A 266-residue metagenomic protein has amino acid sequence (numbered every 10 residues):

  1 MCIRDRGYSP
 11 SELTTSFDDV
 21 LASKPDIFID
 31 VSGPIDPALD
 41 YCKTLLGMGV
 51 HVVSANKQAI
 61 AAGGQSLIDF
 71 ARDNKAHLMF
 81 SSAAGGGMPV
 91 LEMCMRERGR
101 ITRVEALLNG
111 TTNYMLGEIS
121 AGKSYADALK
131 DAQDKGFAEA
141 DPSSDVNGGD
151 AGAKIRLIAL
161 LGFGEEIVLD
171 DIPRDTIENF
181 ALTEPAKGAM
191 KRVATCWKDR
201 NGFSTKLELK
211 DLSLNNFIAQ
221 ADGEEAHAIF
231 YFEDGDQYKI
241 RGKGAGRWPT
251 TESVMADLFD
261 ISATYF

Functional and structural regions predicted by a protein language model:
M1-I3: Short, small-residue-biased leader/transition segments that mark boundaries at the very start of proteins
L13-A55, A59: Rossmann-fold NAD(P) dinucleotide-binding segment
T14, I27-D30, V53-A55, L78-S82 (+2 more regions): General beta-strand structural signal in soluble alpha/beta enzymes
T15, S23, A62, G85 (+8 more regions): Conserved active-site and cofactor/substrate-binding residues in soluble primary-metabolism enzymes
I35-G47, K57-M88, E92-C94: Rossmann-fold NAD(P)-binding glycine/threonine-rich loop
N74-A138, G149-D150, L157: Rossmann-like NAD(P)H-binding beta-loop-alpha module
R103-L108, L116, D131, F137-A140 (+1 more regions): Catalytic, metal-anchored helix/loop core of enzyme active sites in primary metabolism
E118-I119, L129-H227: Substrate-binding/catalytic subdomain of NAD(P)-dependent oxidoreductase enzymes
